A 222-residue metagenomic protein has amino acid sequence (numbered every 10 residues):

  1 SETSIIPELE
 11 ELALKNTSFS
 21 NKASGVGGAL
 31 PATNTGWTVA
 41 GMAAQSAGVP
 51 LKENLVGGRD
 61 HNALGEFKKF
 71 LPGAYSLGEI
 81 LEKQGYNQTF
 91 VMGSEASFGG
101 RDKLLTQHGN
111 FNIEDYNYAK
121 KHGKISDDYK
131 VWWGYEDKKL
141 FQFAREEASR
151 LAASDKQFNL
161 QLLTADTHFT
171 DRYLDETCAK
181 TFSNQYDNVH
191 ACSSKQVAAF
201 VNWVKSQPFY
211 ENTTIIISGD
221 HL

Functional and structural regions predicted by a protein language model:
S1-L222: Solvent-exposed soluble domains appended to multi-pass membrane proteins
